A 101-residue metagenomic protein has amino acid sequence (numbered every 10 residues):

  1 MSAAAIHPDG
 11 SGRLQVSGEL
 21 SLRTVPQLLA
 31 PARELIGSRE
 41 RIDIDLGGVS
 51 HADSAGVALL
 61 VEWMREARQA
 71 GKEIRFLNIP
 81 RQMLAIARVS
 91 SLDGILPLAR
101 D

Functional and structural regions predicted by a protein language model:
M1-A52, E62-D101: STAS-like cytosolic regulatory interaction modules
